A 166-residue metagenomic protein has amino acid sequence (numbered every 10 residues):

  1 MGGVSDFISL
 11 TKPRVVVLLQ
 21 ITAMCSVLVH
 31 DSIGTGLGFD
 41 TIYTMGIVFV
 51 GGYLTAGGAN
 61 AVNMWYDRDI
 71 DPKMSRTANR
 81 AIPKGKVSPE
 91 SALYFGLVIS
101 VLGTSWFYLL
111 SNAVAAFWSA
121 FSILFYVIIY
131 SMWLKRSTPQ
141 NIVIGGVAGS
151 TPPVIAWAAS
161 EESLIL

Functional and structural regions predicted by a protein language model:
G2-V15, A81-A92, I129-A148: Interhelical loop and helix-boundary elements at the membrane-water interface of polytopic inner-membrane proteins
L18, Y43-G51, S91-F95, V114-W118 (+2 more regions): Alpha-helical transmembrane segments of integral membrane proteins
L18-M24, R80-P83, I144-S160: Small-residue-rich segments of transmembrane alpha-helices in multi-pass membrane proteins, especially helix faces
I21-M24, V29, I33-R68, F117-A120 (+2 more regions): Membrane-embedded alpha-helical segments that form the functional core of polytopic membrane enzymes, especially those
M24-L28, V101-Y108, L124-M132, P153-A158: Alpha-helical transmembrane segments of multipass membrane proteins
R76-F117: Multi-pass membrane catalytic core of lipid/isoprenoid biosynthesis enzymes
Y108-V114, M132-Q140, S160-L164: Membrane-interface helix caps and helix-loop-helix hairpins in membrane proteins
